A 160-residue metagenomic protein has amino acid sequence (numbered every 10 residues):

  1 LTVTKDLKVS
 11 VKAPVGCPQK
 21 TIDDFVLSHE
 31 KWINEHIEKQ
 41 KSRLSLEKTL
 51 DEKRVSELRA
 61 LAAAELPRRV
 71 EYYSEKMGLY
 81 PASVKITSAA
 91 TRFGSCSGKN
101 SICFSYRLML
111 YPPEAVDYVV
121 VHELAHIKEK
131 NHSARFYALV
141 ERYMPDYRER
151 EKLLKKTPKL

Functional and structural regions predicted by a protein language model:
L1-Y118, I127-L160: Active-site-proximal or metal-binding-adjacent scaffold patches in catalytic folds
E123: Walker B catalytic acidic pair
